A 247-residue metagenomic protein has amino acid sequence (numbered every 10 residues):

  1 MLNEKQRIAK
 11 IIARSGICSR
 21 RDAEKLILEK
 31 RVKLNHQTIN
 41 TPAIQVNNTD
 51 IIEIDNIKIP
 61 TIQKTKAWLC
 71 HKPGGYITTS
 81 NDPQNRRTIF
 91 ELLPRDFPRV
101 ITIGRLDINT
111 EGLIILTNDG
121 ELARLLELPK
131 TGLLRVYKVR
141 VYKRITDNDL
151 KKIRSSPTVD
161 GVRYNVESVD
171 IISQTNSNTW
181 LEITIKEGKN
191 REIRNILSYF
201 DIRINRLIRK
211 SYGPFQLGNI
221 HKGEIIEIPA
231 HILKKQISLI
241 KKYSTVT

Functional and structural regions predicted by a protein language model:
M1-T247: Basic, flexible Lys/Arg- and Gly-enriched helix-loop patches that mediate nucleic-acid binding at interfaces with rRNA
